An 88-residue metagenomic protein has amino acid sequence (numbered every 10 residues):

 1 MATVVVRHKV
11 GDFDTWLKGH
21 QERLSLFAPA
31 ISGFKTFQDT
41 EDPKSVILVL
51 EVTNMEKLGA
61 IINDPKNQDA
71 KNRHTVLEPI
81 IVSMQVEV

Functional and structural regions predicted by a protein language model:
M1-D69, H74-V88: Short S/T/G/P-rich N-terminal loop/turn motif that feeds into the first structured element of a domain
